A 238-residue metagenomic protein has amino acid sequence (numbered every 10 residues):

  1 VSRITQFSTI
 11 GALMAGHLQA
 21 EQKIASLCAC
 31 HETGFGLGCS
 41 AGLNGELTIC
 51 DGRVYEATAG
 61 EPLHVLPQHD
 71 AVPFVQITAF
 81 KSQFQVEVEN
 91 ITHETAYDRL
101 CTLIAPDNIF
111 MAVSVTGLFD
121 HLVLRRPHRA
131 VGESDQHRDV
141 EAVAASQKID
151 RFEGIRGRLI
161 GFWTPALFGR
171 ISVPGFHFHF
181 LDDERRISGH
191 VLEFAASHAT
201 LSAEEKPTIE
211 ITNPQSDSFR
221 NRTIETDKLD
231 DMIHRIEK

Functional and structural regions predicted by a protein language model:
T9-T78: N-terminal low-complexity or amphipathic/hydrophobic leaders
G34-L37, G45, L100-L103, Q147-I149 (+3 more regions): A generic local secondary-structure boundary/capping motif
A57-A105: A glycine-rich, hydrophobic loop/mini-helix early in the fold
A57-T58, V123-L124, R170, S188-H190 (+1 more regions): Short helix/loop capping segments that flank catalytic or ligand/cofactor-binding pockets
P73-F74, T78-V88, P207-H234: Compact, glycine/acidic-enriched structural inserts
Y97-F162, G169-I171: Long, positively charged binding patches that form subdomain-scale interaction surfaces for polyanionic ligands
V173-L181: Histidine-centered divalent-metal-coordination microenvironment in nucleic-acid enzymes
D182-E225: A hydrophobic, small-residue-rich beta->alpha segment in the mid-to-C-terminal subdomain of diverse proteins
